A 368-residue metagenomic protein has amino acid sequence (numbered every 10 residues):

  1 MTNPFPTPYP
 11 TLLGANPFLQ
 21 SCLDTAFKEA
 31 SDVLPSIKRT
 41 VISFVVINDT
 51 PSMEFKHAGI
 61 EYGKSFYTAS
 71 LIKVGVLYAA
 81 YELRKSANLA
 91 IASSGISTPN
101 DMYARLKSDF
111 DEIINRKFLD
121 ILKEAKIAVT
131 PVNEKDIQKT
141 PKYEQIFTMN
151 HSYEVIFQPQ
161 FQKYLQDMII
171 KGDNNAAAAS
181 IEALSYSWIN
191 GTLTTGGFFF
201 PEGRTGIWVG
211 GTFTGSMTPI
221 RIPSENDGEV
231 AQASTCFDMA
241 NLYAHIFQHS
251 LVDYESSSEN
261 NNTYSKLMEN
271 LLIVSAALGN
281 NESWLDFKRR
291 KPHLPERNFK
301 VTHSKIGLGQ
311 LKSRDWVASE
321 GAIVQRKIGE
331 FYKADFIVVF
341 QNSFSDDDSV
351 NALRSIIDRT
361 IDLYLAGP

Functional and structural regions predicted by a protein language model:
M1-S31, R39, S65, A231-C236 (+1 more regions): Structured C-terminal helix/loop/strand segments within mature extracytoplasmic catalytic/sensor domains
N3-E29, S36-K38, A92-Q248, S258: Active-site-adjacent helix/loop patches that line small-molecule binding or acyl-intermediate pockets
S36-S65, Y81: Short, conserved catalytic-motif segment at the N-terminal edge
V45-D49, M168-G172, S180-A183, K305-L308 (+2 more regions): Active-site-proximal beta-strand/loop segments in catalytic clefts of secreted hydrolases
I60-T68, L165, G228: A short glycine/serine-rich beta->alpha loop
Y67-A92, M168: Active-site SXXK
K73-A80, M168, L193, M239 (+3 more regions): Residue-level preference for non-acidic, small/hydrophobic
Y78-S86, I170, N241-Q248, D362: Short glycine/serine- and small hydrophobic-enriched flexible loop segments
